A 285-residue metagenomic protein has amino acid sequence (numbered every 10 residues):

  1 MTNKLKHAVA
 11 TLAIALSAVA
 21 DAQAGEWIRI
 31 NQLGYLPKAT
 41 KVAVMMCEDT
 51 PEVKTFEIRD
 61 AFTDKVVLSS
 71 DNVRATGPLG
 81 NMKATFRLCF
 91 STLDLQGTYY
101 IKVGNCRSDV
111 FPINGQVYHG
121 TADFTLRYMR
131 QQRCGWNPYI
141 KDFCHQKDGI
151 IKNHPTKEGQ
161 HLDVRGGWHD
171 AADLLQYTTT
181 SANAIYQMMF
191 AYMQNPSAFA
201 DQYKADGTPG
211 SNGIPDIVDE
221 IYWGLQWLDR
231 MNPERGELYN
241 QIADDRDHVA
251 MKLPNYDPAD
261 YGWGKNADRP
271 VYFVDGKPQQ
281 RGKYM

Functional and structural regions predicted by a protein language model:
M1-V9: Bacterial N-terminal signal peptides that target proteins for export
V9-A18: Bacterial N-terminal signal peptides
A20-A24: Boundary at the C-terminal end of the N-terminal hydrophobic targeting segment
I28-Q116: Ligand-binding face of N-terminal immunoglobulin V-set domains in extracellular IgSF glycoproteins
K38, S108-F143: Low-complexity, Pro/Ser/Thr- and charge-rich linker/hinge segments at domain boundaries
Q96, Q194, M231-E234: Alpha-solenoid helical repeat scaffolds
Y128-T180, G207-M285: Extended ligand-binding groove/face enriched in aromatic
D170-L174, T178, F190-A200: Conserved, well-structured interaction surfaces
